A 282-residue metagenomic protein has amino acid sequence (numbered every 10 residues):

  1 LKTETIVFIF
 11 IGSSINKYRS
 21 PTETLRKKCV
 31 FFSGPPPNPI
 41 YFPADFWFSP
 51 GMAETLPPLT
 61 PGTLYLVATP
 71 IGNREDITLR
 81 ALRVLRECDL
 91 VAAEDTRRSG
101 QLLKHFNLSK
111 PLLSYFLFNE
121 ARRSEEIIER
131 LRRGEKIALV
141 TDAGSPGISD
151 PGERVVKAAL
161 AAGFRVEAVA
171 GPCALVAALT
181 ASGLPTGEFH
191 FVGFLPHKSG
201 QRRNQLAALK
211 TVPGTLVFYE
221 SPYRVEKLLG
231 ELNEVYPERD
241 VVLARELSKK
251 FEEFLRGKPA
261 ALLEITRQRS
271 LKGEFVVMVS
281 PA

Functional and structural regions predicted by a protein language model:
L1-T5, S14-N16, S20: Short, intrinsically disordered low-complexity segments enriched in Ser/Thr with adjacent Pro
K2-T3, T24-F31, N38, F46: Polybasic, lysine-rich low-complexity intrinsically disordered segments
I9, I15-Y18, P37, Y41 (+1 more regions): Short, positively charged and aromatic/hydrophobic N-terminal segments
A53-L117: Glycine-rich, flexible N-terminal cofactor/catalytic loop recognition
P61, K136, T215-A282: A contiguous loop/helix-start segment that scaffolds small-molecule binding in enzyme catalytic cores
Y115-E120, L195: Conserved helicase motor
S124-C173: Glycine/small-residue-rich loop that forms an oxyanion/phosphate-binding "nest" at active or ligand-binding sites
R154-V212: Class I SAM-dependent methyltransferase SAM-binding "motif I" and its flanking Rossmann-like core
